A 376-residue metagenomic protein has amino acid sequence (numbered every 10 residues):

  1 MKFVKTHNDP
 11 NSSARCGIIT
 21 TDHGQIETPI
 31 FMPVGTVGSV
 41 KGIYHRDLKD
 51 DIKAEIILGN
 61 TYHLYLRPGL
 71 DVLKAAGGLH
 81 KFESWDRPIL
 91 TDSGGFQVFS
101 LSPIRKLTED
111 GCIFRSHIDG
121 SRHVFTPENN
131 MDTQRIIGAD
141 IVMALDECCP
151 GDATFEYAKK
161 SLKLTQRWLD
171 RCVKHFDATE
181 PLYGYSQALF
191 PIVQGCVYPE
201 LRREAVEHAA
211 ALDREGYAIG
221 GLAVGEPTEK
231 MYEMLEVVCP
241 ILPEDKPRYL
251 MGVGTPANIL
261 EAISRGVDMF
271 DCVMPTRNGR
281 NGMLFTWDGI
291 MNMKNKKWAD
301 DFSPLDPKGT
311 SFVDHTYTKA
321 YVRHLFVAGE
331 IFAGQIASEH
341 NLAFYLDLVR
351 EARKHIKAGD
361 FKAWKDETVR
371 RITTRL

Functional and structural regions predicted by a protein language model:
M1-L182, K296-A299: Non-catalytic, usually N-terminal nucleic-acid engagement modules in DNA/RNA processing proteins
M1-T20, I26-P33, K41-G42, D146-D152 (+1 more regions): C-terminal extensions of enzymes
G24, I57, D92, Q134 (+5 more regions): Conserved, mostly hydrophobic/aromatic
Y65, P150-G151, G225-E226, N278-G279 (+1 more regions): Short secondary-structure capping/turn micro-motifs that flank functional sites
N129, T133, K160, L164-R171 (+5 more regions): A non-catalytic, amphipathic alpha-helix used as a structural packing/dimerization or gating element in enzyme scaffolds
G138, L169, V173-F176, E180 (+4 more regions): Structural signal for hydrophobic packing residues in well-ordered secondary-structure cores of soluble enzyme domains
G151-F155, K159, G216-L222, I331-G334: Glycine- and acidic
K163-Q166, T179, G184-L305: Glycine-rich phosphate/ribose-binding loops and adjacent secondary-structure elements that form binding surfaces
